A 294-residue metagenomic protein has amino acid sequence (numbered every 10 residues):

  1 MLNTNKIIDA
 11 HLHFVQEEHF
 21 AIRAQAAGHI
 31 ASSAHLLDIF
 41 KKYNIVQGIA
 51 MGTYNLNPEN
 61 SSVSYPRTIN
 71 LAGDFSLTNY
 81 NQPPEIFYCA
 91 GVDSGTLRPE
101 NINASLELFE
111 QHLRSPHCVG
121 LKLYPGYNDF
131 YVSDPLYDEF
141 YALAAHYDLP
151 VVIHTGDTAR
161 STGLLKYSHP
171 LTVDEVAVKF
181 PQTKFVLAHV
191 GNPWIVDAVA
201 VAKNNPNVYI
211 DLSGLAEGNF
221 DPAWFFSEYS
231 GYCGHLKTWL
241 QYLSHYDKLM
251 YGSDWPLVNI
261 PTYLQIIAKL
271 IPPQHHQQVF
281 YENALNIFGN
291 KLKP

Functional and structural regions predicted by a protein language model:
M1-F14, H19-Q47, K237-T238, Y242-M250 (+1 more regions): Mid-to-C-terminal alpha-helical segments outside catalytic/metal-binding sites
I7-A10, I49-M51, C89-G91, K122 (+3 more regions): Active-site neighborhood of phospho(di)ester-bond hydrolases with catalytic His/Asp-centered motifs
H11, F40, L121, A144 (+5 more regions): Conserved, mostly hydrophobic/aromatic
V15-E17, N55-P58, G95-L97, N128 (+5 more regions): Active-site environment of divalent metal-dependent phosphoester hydrolases
H19-H29, N57-V63, P99-I102, R160-Y167 (+1 more regions): Short, flexible/disordered intra-domain loops and linkers
A26-H29, A34-E59, E85-D93, V119-G120 (+2 more regions): Divalent metal-dependent hydrolysis catalytic cores, especially in the metallo-beta-lactamase
E59-Y167: Active-site gating/metal-coordination segments in enzymes
V119-G120, S133-M250: Catalytic pocket-lining loop regions of alpha/beta-barrel enzymes, especially the amidohydrolase/enolase/GH5 lineages
